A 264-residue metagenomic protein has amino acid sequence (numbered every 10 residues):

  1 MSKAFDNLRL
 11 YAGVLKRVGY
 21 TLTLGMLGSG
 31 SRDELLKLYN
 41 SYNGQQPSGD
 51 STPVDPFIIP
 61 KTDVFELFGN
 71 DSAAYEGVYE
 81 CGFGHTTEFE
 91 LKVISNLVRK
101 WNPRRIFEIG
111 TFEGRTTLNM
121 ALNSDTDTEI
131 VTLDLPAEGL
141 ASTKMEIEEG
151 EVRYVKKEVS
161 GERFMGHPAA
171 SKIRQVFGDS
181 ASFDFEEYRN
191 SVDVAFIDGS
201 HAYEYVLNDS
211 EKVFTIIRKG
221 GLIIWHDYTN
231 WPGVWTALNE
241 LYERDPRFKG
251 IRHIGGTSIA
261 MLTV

Functional and structural regions predicted by a protein language model:
M1-S72: Membrane-proximal basic amphipathic "stem/tether" segments
G77-C81, H85-V264: S-adenosylmethionine/decaboxylated-SAM
